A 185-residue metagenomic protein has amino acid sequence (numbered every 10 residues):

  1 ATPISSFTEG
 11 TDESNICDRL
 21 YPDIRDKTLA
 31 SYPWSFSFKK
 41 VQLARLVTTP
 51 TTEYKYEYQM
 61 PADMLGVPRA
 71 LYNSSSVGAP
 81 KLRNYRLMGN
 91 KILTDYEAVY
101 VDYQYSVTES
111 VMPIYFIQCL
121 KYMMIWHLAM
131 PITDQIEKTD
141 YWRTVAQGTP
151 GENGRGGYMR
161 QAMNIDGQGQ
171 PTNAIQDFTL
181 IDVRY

Functional and structural regions predicted by a protein language model:
A1-Y185: Glycine-enriched, solvent-exposed interface loops adjoining structured elements
